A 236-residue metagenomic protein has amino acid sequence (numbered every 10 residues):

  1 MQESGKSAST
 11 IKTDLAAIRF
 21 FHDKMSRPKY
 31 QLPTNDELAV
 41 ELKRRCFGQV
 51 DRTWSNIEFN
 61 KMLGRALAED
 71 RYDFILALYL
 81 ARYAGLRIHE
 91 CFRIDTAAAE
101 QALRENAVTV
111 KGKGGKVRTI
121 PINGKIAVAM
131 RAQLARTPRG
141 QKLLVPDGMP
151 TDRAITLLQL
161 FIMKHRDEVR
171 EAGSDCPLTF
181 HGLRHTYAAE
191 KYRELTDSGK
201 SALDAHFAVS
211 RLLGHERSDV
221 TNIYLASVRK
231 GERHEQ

Functional and structural regions predicted by a protein language model:
M1-G48: N-terminal core-binding DNA-recognition domain of tyrosine recombinases/integrases
S9, L78, H89, F207: Residues within the helices of the helix-turn-helix
R44-K61, G115-G124, P138-Q141: DNA breakage-rejoining catalytic core of tyrosine-based enzymes
I57-A84, I88: Basic, Lys/Arg- and aromatic-enriched nucleic-acid-binding interface segment
G64, R93, A226: Phosphate-coordinating loops and pocket residues in cytosolic domains that bind phosphorylated ligands
Y79, R184-D219, I223, E232-H234: C-terminal catalytic core of tyrosine-transesterase DNA break-rejoin enzymes
R93-A129: Conserved tyrosine-mediated DNA breakage-rejoining catalytic core shared by Y-recombinases
N123-E194: Active-site/catalytic core of tyrosine-dependent DNA strand-transfer enzymes
